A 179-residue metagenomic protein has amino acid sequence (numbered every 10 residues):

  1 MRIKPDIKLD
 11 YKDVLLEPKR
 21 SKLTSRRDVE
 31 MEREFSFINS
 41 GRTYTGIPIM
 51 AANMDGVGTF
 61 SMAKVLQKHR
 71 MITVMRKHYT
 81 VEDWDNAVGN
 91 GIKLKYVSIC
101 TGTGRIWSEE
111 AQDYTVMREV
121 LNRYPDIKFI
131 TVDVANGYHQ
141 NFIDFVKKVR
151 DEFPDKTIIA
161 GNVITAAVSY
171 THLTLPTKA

Functional and structural regions predicted by a protein language model:
M1-S98: N-terminal capping/small domains of soluble enzymes
A51-G58, T101-W107, A111, N136 (+1 more regions): Glycine-rich beta-to-alpha transition loops that act as phosphate-gripper elements at the mouths of alpha/beta enzyme
F60-A63, M117-R118, V146, S169-Y170: Generic hydrophobic/aromatic pocket-lining and core-packing "Φ" positions
Q67-I72, Y124-K128, P154-D155, L173: Glycine-enriched alpha-helix->loop->beta-strand junction motifs that scaffold or abut catalytic
V74-H78, S98-G102, F129-Y138, T157-N162: Catalytic beta/alpha-barrel core
Y79-G89, W107-Y114, N136-F153, T165-S169: Active-site-adjacent beta->alpha loops and helix N-cap segments on the catalytic face of soluble alpha/beta enzymes
T171-T177: Conserved small/polar residues in nucleotide/adenosyl-binding loops
